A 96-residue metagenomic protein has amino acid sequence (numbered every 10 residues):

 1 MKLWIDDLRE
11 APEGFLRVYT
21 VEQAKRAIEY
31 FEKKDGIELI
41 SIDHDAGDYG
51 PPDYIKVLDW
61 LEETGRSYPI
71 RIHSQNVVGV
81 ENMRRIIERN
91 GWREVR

Functional and structural regions predicted by a protein language model:
M1-R96: Catalytic phosphate/metal-binding cores of nucleic-acid and nucleotide-processing enzymes, i.e., regions that mediate
